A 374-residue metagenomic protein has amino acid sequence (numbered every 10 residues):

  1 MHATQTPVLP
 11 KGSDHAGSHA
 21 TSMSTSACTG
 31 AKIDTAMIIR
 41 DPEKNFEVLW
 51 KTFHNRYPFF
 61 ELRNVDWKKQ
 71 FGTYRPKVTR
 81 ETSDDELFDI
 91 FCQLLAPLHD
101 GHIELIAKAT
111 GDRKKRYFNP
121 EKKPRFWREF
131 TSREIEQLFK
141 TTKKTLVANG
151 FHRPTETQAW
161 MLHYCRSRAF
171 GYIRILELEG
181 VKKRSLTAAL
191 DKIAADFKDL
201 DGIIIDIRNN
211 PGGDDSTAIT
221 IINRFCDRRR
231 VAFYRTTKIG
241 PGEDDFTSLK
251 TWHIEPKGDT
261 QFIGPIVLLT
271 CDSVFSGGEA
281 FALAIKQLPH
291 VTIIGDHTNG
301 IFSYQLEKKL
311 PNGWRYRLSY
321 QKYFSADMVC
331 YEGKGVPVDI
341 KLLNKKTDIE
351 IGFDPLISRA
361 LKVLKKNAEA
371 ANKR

Functional and structural regions predicted by a protein language model:
M1-I203, I207-I239, D244-T251, I293 (+4 more regions): Flexible, low-complexity junctional segments that flank or bridge functional domains
S216-F353, I357-S358, K365: Conserved acidic, small-residue-rich alpha-beta core segments centered on
